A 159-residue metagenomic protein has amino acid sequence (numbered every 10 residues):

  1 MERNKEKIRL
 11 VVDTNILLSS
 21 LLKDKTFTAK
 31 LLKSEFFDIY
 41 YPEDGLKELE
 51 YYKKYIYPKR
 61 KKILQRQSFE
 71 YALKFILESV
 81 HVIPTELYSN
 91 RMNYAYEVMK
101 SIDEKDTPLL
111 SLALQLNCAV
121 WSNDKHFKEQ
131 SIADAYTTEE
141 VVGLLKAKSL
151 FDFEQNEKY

Functional and structural regions predicted by a protein language model:
M1-T26: Metal-dependent nucleic-acid phosphoesterase active-site entry motif
K5-K7, S34-F36, N117: A general structural motif
V12, D24, T28-K59: PIN/NYN-family metal-dependent endoribonuclease catalytic core
I16-L17, G45, L109, H126-F127: Alpha-helix capping/helix-boundary segments
Y41-P42, L114-Y159: Acidic, PIN/NYN-like endoribonuclease modules and their adjacent C-terminal/linker elements
K59-S89: Helix-adjacent hinge/juxtasegments
H81-A119: Active-site neighborhoods of divalent-metal-dependent phosphate/nucleic-acid chemistry enzymes
